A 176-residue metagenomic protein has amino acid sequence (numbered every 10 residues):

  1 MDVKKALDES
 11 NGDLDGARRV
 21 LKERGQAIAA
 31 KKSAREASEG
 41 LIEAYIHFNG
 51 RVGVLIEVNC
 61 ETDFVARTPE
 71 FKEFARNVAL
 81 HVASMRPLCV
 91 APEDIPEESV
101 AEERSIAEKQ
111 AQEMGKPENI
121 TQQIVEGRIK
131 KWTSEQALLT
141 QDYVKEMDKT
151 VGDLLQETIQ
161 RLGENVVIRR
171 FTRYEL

Functional and structural regions predicted by a protein language model:
M1-L176: N-terminal assembly/interaction segments in proteins that build large macromolecular machines
